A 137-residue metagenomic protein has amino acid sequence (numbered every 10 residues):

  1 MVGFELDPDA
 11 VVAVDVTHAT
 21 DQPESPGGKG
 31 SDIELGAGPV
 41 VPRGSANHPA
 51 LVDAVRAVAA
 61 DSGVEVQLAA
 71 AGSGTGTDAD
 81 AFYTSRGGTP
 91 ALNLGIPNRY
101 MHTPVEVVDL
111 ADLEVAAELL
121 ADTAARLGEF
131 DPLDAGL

Functional and structural regions predicted by a protein language model:
M1-G38, D131: Acidic/histidine-rich catalytic neighborhood of metal-dependent amide-processing enzymes
I33-A117, D122-L137: Active-site-adjacent substrate-binding region of metalloamidase/peptidase-like peptide-processing proteins
